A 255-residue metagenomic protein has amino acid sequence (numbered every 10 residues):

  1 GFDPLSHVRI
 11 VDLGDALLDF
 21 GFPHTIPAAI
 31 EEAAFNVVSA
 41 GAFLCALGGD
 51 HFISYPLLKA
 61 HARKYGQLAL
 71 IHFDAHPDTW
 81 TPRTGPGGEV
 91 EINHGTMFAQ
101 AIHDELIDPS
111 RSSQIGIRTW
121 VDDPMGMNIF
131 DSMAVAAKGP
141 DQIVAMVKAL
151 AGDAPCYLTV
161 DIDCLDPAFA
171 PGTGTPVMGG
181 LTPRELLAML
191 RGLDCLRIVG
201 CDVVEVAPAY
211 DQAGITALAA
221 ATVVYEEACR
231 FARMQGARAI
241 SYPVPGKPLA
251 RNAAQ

Functional and structural regions predicted by a protein language model:
G1-Q255: Conserved alpha-helical scaffold segments that buttress catalytic/binding sites
